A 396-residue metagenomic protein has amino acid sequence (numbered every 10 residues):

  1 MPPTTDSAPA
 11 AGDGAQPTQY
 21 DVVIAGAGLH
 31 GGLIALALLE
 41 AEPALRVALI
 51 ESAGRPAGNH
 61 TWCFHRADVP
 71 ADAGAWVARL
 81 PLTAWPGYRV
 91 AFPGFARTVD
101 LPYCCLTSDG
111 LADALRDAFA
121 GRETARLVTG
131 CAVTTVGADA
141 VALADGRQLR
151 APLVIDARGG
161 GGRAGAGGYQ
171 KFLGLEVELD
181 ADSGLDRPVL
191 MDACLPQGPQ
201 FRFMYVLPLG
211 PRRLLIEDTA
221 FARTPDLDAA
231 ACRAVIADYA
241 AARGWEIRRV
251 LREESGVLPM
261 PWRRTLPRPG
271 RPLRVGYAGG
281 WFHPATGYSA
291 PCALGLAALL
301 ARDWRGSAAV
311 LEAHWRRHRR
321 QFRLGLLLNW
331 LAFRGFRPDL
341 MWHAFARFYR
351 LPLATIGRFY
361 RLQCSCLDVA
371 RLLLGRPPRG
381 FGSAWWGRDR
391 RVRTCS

Functional and structural regions predicted by a protein language model:
P2-Q19: A short, basic/flexible loop-to-alpha-helix module at the beginning of a structural domain
T18-A48: N-terminal Rossmann-like FAD-binding beta1-loop-alpha1 element of flavoenzymes
D21, P152, P272: Conserved acidic residues
A37, A41, L45-F92: N-terminal FAD cofactor-binding segment of flavoenzymes
R97-D117, A157, A222-A231: Short beta-strand to alpha-helix junction loop
R122-R248, R264: Predominantly flavin-linked oxidoreductase catalytic cores and closely associated redox partners
P196-Q197, A220-L300: FAD/FMN-dependent oxidoreductases across multiple families
A298-S396: C-terminal helical "tail/cap" subdomain of flavin- and related membrane-associated enzymes
